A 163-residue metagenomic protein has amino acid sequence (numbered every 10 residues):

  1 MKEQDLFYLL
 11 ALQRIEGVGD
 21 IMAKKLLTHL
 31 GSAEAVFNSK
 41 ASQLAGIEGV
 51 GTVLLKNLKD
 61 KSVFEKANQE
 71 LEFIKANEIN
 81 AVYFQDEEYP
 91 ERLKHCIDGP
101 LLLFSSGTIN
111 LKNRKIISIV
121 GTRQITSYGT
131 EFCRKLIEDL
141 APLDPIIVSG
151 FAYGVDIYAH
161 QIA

Functional and structural regions predicted by a protein language model:
M1-P142: Short, positively charged patches
I137, A141, P145-A163: Phosphate/pyrophosphate-binding betaalpha-module
